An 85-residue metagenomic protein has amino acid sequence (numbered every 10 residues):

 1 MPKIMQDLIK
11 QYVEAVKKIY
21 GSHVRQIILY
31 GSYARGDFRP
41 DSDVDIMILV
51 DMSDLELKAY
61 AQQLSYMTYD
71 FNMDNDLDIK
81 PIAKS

Functional and structural regions predicted by a protein language model:
M1-Y12, I48-S85: Metal-dependent nucleotidyltransferase catalytic core
Q6-R39: N-terminal first-folded block
R25, S42-V44, L77-I79: Change "...and in nucleic-acid phosphodiester-cleaving endonucleases..." to "...and in nucleic-acid processing enzymes
G31, G36-E56: Catalytic metal-binding acidic patch
